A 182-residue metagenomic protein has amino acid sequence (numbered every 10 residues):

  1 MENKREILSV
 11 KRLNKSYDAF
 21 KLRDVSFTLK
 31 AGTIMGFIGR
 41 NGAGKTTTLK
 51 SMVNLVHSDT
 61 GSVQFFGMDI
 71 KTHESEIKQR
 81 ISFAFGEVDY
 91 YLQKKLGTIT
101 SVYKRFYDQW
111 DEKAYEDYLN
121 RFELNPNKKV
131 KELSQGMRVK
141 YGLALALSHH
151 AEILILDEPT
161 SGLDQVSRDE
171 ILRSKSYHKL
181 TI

Functional and structural regions predicted by a protein language model:
V10-L13, F20-K30, F37, G61: Conserved beta-strand
M35-F37, L49: Short hydrophobic beta-strand immediately N-terminal to the Walker A/P-loop
G39-G44: Walker A (P-loop) phosphate-binding loop of ABC-type ATPase nucleotide-binding domains
V53: Helix-to-loop junction immediately C-terminal to a conserved catalytic motif
G61-T72, E76-I77: Conserved ABC transporter NBD signature motif
Q79, F83-Y141: ABC-family P-loop ATPase nucleotide-binding domains
S148-E152: A short, proline-enriched helix->beta-strand linker immediately N-terminal to the Walker B motif in ABC-type P-loop
L154-E158, L163: Catalytic Walker B motif of ABC-type/P-loop ATPase nucleotide-binding domains
